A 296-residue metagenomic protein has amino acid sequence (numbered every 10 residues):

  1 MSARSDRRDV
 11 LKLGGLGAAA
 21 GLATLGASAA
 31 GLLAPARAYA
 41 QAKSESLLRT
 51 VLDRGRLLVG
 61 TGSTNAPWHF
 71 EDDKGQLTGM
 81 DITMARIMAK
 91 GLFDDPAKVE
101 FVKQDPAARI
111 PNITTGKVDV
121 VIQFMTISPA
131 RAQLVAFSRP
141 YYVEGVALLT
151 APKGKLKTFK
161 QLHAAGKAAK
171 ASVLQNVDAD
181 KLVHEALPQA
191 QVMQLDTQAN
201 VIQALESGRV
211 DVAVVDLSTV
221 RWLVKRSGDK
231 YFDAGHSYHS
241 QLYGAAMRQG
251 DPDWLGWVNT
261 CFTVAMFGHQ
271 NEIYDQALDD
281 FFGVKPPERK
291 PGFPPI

Functional and structural regions predicted by a protein language model:
M1-A20, L25, A34: N-terminal secretory signal peptides and thylakoid transit peptides that target proteins across membranes
A3, A27-L57: C-terminal segment of N-terminal export signals and the immediately downstream linker at the start of the mature
A42, T83, G91, G154 (+3 more regions): Extended ligand-binding regions for polar small-molecule ligands
L57-M80: Short glycine-rich His-centered loop
S63, Y142-K153, L217-F262, F282-I296: Periplasmic-binding protein-like
R86, K90, K98-H163: Acidic, polar ligand-binding/catalytic clefts
V99-P111, M193-Q203, Q241: Short helix-initiation/N-cap motifs at beta->coil->alpha
A108, F124-L134, E206-H239: A ligand-binding cleft/hinge motif common to bilobed small-molecule-binding domains
